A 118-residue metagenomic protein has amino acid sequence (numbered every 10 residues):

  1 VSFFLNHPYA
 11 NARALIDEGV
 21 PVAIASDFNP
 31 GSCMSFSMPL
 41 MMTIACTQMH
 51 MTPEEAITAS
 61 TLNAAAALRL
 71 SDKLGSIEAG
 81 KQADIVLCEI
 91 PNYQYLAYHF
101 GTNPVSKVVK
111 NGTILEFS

Functional and structural regions predicted by a protein language model:
V1-K73: Active-site-adjacent C-terminal substructures of enzyme catalytic domains
S60-L62, Q82-S118: C-terminal cap of metal-dependent C-N hydrolases
